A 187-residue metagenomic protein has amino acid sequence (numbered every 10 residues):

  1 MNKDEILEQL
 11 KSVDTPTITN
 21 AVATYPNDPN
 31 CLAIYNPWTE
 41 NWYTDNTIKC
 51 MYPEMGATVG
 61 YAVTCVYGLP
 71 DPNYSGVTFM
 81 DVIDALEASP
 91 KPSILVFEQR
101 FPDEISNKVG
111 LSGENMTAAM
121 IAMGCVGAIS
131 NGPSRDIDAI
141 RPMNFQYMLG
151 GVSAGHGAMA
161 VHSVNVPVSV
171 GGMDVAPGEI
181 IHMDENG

Functional and structural regions predicted by a protein language model:
M1-S89, I94, P102: Intrinsically disordered, low-complexity regions enriched in acidic/Ser/Thr/Pro/Gln residues
V22, M120, E179-I181: Buried hydrophobic positions in well-ordered alpha/beta secondary-structure cores of metabolic enzymes
A33-I34, Y67, V96-E98, A128-G132 (+2 more regions): General beta-strand structural signal in soluble alpha/beta enzymes
V59-Y61, P90-S93, G124-V126, P142-F145 (+3 more regions): Short coil/turn connectors at secondary-structure junctions
N73, E104-S106, D136-I140, G155-M159: Short acidic/glycine-rich loop or secondary-structure boundary segments that cap or lie
D84-N131: Extracellular/luminal Protease-associated
T117-G155: Ligand/cofactor pocket segment of small-molecule handling proteins
G150-G187: Acidic, glycine-rich flexible loop/linker segments
